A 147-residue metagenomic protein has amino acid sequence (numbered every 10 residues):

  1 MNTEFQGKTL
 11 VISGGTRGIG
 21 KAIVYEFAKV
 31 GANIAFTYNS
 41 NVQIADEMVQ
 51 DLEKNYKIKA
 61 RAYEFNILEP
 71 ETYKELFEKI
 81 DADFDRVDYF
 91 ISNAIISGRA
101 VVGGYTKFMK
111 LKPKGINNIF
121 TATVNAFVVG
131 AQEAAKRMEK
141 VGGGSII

Functional and structural regions predicted by a protein language model:
K8, R86-V87, A131, M138-I147: Active-site loop of short-chain dehydrogenase/reductase
S13, V87-V101, T123: Rossmann-fold scaffold of SDR-type NAD(P)-dependent oxidoreductases
T16-R17: Conserved glycine-rich cofactor-binding loop
A32-E47: Conserved glycine-rich Rossmann-like NAD(P)H-binding loop of the short-chain dehydrogenase/reductase
V42, E64-L76, P113: The beta1-alpha1 cofactor-binding region of Rossmann-like NAD(H)/NADP(H)-dependent oxidoreductases
Y56-K59, K79-S92, K112: A glycine-rich helix->loop->beta "capping" turn within Rossmann-like NAD(P)(H)-dependent oxidoreductase domains
K74, I95-N117, K136, K140: Conserved mid-core segment of classical short-chain dehydrogenase/reductases
D88, M109-V129, I147: Catalytic Tyr-X3-Lys loop
